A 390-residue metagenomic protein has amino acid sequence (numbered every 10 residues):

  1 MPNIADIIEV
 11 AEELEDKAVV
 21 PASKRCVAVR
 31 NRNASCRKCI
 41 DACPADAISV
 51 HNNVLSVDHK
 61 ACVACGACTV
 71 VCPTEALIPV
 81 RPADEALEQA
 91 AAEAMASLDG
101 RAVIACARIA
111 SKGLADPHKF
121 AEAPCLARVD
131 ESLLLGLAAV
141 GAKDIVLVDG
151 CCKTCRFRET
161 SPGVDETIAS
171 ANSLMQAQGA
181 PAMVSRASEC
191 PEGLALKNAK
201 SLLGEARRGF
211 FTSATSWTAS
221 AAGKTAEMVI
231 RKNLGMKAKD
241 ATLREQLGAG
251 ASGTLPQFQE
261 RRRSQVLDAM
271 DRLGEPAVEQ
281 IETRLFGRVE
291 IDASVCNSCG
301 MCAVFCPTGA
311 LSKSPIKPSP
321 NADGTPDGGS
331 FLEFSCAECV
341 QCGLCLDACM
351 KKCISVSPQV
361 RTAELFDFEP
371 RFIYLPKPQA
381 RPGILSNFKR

Functional and structural regions predicted by a protein language model:
M1-A42, D46, D99-I109, E189-F305 (+3 more regions): Ferredoxin-type iron-sulfur electron-transfer modules and their immediate structural context
M1-E13, K24, A28, T69-S173 (+5 more regions): Flanking helices and flexible, charged tails adjoining ferredoxin-like Fe-S electron-transfer domains in multi-subunit
K17-V20, L55, K60-C62, I145: Immediate flanking context of iron-sulfur cluster ligation sites
A34-D58, A67-D84, M301-T325, L344-T362: Iron-sulfur cluster-binding cysteine motifs and their immediate structural context in ferredoxin-like electron-transfer
D41, A47-V70, K153-S201, E205-A219: Extended, hydrophobic interaction surfaces within ordered domains
A293, A303, C336-A337, L346: Generic hydrophobic alpha-helical scaffold/packing signal
